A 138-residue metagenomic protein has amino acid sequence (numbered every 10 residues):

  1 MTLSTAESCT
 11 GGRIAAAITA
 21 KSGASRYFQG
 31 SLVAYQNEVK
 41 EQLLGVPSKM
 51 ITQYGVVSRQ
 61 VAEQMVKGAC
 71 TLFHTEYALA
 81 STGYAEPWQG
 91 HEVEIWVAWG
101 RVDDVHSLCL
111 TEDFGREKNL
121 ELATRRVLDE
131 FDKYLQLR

Functional and structural regions predicted by a protein language model:
M1-R138: Short alpha-helical segments enriched in small residues
